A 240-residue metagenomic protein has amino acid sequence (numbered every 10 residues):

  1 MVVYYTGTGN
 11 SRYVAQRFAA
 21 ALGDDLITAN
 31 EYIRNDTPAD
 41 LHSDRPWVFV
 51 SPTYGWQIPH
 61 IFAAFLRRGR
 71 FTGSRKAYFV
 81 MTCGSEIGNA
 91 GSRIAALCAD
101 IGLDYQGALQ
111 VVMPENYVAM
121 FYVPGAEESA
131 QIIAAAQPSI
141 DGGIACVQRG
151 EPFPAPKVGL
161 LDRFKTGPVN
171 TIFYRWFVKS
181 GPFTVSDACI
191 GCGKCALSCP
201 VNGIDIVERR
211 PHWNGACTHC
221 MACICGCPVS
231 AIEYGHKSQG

Functional and structural regions predicted by a protein language model:
M1-V2, G7-V14, A20-I33, T37-S51 (+1 more regions): FMN-binding flavodoxin-like domain, especially the glycine-rich phosphate-binding loop
P38, H42-D44, Y174-W176, S180 (+2 more regions): Residue-level signal for the start and early helices of compact helical domains
D40-L41, R70, W176, C192 (+2 more regions): Generic structural signal for beta-strand residues in well-ordered domains
I94, F121-P124, F173-V185, T218-C220: Repeat-unit-sized solenoid/scaffold elements
G159-C192, A196-P200: A mid-sequence, solvent-exposed acidic-amphipathic segment
T184-V185, I190-T218, A222-Q239: Iron-sulfur cluster-binding cysteine motifs and their immediate structural context in ferredoxin-like electron-transfer
